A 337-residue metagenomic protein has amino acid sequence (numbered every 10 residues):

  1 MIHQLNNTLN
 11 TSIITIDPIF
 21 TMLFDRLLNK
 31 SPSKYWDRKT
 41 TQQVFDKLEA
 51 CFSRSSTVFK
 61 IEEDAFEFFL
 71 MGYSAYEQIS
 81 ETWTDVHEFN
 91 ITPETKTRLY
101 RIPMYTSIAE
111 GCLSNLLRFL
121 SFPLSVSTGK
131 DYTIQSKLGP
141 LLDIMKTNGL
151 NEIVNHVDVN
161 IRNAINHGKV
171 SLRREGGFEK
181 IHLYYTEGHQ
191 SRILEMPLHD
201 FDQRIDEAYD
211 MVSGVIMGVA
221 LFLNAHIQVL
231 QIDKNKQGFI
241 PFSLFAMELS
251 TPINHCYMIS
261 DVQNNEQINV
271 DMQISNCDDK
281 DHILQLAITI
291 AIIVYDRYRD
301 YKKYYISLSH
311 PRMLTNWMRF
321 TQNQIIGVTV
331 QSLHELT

Functional and structural regions predicted by a protein language model:
M1-T95, I232-T337: Extended intrinsically disordered or low-complexity regions, especially N/C-terminal cytosolic tails and loops, rather
W36, K47-L48, Q135-G177: Short, mixed-charge amphipathic alpha-helical segments
M71, A75, C112-R118, F122 (+2 more regions): Amphipathic, heptad-repeat alpha-helices with coiled-coil/zipper character that mediate oligomerization and scaffolding
T95-D143: Short, contiguous, well-structured surface segments enriched in hydrophobic/aromatic residues
I108, N115, V157, I161-A164 (+2 more regions): Charged, amphipathic alpha-helical oligomerization/scaffolding segments
L116, L120-L124, I165, V212-H226 (+2 more regions): Hydrophobic, Leu/Ile/Phe/Ala-enriched alpha-helical segments that form helix-helix packing faces
G177-G188, E266-S275: Generic recognition of long tandem-repeat/solenoid scaffolds
E179-K236: Amphipathic, Lys/Arg-enriched alpha-helical patches that create a basic surface for binding polyanionic ligands
